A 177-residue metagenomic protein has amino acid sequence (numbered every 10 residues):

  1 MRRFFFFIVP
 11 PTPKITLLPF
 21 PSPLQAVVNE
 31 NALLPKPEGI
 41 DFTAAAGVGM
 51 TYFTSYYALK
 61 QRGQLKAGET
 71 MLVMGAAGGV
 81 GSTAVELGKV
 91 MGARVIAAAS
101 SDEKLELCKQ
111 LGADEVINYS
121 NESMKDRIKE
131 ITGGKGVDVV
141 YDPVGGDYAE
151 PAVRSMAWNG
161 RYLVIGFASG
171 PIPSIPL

Functional and structural regions predicted by a protein language model:
R2-F20: Positively charged, low-complexity/disordered segments
P19-E30: A structural motif shared across PLP-dependent enzymes of the aminotransferase-like
F20, S123-G134: Short amphipathic alpha-helix with an adjacent loop that forms part of the alpha/beta core around
E38-D41, Q64-T70, G134-K135: Short helix-loop-beta connector
A46-E122: Mid-domain Rossmann-like dinucleotide-binding core that forms the NAD(H)/NADP(H) cofactor-binding site
M91, A99-D102, C108, V144-L177: Glycine-rich phosphate-binding loop and adjacent beta-alpha segment of Rossmann(oid) nucleotide-cofactor-binding
K135-Y141, G160-R161: Short SAM/SAH-binding signature in class I
